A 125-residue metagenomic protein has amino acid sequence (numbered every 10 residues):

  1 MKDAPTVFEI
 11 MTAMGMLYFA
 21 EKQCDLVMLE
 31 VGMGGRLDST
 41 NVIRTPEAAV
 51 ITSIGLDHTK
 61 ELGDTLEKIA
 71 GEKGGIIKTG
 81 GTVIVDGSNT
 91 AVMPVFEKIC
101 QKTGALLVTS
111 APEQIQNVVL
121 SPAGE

Functional and structural regions predicted by a protein language model:
M1-P5, L56, K60-A70, G74 (+1 more regions): Adenine nucleotide phosphate-binding catalytic loops in nucleotide-utilizing enzymes
M1-R44, K60-L62, A91: ATP-dependent carboxylate-amine ligase catalytic core
K22-D25, R44-E47, T79-G81, T103: Short coil/turn connectors at secondary-structure junctions
L29, I51, V85: Redox-cofactor binding/interface segments in oxidoreductases and associated redox assembly factors
G32-M33, S53-G55: Short glycine-/small-residue-rich Rossmann-like dinucleotide-binding loops
R36-S39, E67, T79: Short, electropositive, low-hydrophobicity segments enriched in small/polar residues
N41-I54: Inter-motif core of Ras-like GTPase G domains
